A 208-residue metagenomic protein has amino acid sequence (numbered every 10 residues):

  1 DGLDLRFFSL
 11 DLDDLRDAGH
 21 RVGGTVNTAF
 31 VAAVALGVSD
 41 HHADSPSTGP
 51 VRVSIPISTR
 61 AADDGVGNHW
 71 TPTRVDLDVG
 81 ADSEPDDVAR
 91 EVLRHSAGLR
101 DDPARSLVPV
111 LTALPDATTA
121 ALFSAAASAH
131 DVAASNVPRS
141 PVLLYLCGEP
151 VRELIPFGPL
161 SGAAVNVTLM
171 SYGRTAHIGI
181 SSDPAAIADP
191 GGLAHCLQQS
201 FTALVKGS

Functional and structural regions predicted by a protein language model:
D1-I57: Gly/Ser/Thr-rich phosphate-binding loops and adjoining beta-strand/alpha-helix segments that form adenosine-phosphate
L3-R6, D64-S140: Helical lid/core segments from catalytic subdomains that handle acyl or acyl-like groups
D14-R16, V22, A61, D76-S83 (+1 more regions): A generic structural motif
L15-R16, H41-A43, T119-F123, L154-P156 (+1 more regions): Generic recognition of flexible, low-complexity loop/linker segments
F30-V38, V92, C196-F201: Structural preference for long, well-ordered alpha-helical segments in enzyme cores
V51, S58-D63, R174: Non-catalytic beta-strand/loop surface segments
D131-T202: Low-complexity, glycine/alanine/valine/leucine- and proline-rich hydrophobic stretches
T202-S208: Flexible helix-coil linker/hinge segments at domain or subdomain boundaries
